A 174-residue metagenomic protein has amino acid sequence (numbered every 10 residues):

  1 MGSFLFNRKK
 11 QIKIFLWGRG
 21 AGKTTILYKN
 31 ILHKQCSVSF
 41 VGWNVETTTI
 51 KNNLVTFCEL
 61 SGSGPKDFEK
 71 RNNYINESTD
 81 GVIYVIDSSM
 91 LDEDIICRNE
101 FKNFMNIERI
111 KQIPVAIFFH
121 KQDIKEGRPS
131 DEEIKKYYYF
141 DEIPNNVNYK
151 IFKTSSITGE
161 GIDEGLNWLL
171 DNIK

Functional and structural regions predicted by a protein language model:
M1-K174: TRAFAC-class small GTPase G-domain
